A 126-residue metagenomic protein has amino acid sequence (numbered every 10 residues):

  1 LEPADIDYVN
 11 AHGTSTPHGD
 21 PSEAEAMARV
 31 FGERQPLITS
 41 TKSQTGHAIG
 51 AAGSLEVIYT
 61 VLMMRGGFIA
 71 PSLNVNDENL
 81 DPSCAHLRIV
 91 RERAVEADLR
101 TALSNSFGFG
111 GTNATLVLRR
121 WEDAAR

Functional and structural regions predicted by a protein language model:
L1-R126: Conserved "HGTGT" condensation-loop signature of ketosynthase/thiolase-family condensing enzymes that catalyze
